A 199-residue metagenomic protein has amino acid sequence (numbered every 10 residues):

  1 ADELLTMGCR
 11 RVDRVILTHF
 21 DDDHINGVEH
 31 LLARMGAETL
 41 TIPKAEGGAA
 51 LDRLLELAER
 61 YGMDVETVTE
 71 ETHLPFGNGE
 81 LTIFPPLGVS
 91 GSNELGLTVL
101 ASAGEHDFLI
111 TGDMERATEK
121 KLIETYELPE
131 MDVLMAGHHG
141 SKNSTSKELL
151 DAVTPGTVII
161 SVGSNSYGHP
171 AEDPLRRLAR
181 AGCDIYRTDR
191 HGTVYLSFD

Functional and structural regions predicted by a protein language model:
A1-D199: Non-globular, low-confidence helical/coil segments that flank catalytic cores
